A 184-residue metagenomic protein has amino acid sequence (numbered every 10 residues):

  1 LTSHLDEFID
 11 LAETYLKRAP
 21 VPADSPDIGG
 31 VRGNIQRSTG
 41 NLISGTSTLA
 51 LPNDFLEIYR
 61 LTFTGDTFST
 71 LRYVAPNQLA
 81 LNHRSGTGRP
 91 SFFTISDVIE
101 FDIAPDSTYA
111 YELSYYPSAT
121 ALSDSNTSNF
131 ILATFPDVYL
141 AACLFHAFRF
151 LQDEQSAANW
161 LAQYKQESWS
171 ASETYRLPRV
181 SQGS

Functional and structural regions predicted by a protein language model:
L1-S184: Glycine-enriched, solvent-exposed interface loops adjoining structured elements
